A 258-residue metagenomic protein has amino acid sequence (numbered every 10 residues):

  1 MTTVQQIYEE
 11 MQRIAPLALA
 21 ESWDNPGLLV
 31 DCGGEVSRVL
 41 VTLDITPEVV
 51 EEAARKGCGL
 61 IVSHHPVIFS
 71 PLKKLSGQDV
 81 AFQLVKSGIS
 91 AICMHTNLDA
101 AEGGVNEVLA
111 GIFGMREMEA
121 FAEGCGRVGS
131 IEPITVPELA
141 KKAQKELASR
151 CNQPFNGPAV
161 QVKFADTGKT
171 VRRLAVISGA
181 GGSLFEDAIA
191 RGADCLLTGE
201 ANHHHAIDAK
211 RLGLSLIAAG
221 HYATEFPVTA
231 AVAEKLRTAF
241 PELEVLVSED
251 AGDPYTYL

Functional and structural regions predicted by a protein language model:
M1-L258: Hydrophobic structural segments
